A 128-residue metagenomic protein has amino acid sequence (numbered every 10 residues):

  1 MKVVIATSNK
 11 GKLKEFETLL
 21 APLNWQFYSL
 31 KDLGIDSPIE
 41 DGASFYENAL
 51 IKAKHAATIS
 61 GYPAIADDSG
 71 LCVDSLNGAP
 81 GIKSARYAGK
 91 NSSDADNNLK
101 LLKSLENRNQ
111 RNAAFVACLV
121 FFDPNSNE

Functional and structural regions predicted by a protein language model:
M1-V4, G11-E128: Anionic-ligand binding patches
